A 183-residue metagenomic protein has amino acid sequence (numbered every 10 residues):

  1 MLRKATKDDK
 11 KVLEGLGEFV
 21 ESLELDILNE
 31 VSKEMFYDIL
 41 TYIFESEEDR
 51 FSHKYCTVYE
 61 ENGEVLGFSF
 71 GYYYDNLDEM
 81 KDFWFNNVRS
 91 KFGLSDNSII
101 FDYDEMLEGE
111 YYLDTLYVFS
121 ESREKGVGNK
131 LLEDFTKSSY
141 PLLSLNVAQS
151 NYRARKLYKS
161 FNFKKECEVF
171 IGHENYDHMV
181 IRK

Functional and structural regions predicted by a protein language model:
M1-L16, S22, D26-I27: A short beta-loop-alpha structural element at the N-terminal edge of CoA-dependent acyl/N-acetyltransferase catalytic
K33-C56: Active-site rim helix/loop that mediates acceptor-substrate recognition in acyltransferases
V58, E64-Y73, Y112, Y117: Conserved beta-strand in the GNAT
D75-Y111, T115: Conserved acyl-donor/pantetheine-binding loop and adjacent beta-alpha core of acyl/acetyltransferases and related
N87, L113-R123, A148: A short, internal acetyl-CoA/4′-phosphopantetheine-binding micro-motif in the GNAT/acyltransferase core
G109-Y111, L132, S138-Q149: Conserved GNAT acetyl-CoA-binding A-motif
S122, G126-D134: Conserved acetyl-CoA pyrophosphate-binding loop and the N-cap/start of the following alpha-helix in GNAT-like
P141-A154, F161, C167-K183: C-terminal "cap" of GNAT-fold acetyltransferases
